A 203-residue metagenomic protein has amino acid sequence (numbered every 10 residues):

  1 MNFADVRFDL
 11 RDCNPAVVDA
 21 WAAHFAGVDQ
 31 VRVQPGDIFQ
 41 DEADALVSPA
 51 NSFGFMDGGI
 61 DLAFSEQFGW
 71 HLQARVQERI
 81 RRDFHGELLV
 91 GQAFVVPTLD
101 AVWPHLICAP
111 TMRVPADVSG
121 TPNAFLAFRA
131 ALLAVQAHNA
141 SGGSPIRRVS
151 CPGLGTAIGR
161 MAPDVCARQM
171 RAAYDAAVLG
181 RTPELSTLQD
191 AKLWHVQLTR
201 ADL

Functional and structural regions predicted by a protein language model:
M1-L203: Macrodomain-like recognition of ADP-ribose-binding/processing modules
